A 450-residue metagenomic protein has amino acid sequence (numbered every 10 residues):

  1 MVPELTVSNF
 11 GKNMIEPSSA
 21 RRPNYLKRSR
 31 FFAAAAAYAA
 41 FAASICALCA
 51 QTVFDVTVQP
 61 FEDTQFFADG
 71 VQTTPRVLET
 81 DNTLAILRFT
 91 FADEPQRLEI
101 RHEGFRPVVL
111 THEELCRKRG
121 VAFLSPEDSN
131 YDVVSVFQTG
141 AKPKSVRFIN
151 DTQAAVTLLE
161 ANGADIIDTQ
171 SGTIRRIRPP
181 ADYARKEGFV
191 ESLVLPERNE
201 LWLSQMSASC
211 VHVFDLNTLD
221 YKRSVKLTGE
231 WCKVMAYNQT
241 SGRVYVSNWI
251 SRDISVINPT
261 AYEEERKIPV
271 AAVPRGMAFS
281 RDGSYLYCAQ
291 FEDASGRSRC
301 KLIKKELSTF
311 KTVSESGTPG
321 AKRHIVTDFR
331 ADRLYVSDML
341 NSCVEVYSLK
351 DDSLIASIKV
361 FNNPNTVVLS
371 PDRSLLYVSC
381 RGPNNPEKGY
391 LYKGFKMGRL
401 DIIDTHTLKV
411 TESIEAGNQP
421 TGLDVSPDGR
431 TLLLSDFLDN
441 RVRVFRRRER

Functional and structural regions predicted by a protein language model:
M1-F31: N-terminal secretory signal peptides that target proteins for export/translocation
A35-A47: Bacterial N-terminal signal peptides
T52-V56: Structural beta-strand segments of beta-rich domains
V58-Q65: Short proline/glycine-enriched turn/loop motifs at strand-loop junctions of beta-rich domains
D63, K118-R450: Predominantly soluble domains enriched in secretory-pathway, periplasmic, or organellar proteins
V71-L87: Short, acidic Ser/Thr/Gly-rich low-complexity loop/linker segments typical of extracellular and cell-surface proteins
E94-L98: Exposed beta-strand face motif in extracellular beta-rich ectodomains
I100-L110: A short, solvent-exposed loop/turn motif at the edges and junctions of modular extracellular/periplasmic domains
